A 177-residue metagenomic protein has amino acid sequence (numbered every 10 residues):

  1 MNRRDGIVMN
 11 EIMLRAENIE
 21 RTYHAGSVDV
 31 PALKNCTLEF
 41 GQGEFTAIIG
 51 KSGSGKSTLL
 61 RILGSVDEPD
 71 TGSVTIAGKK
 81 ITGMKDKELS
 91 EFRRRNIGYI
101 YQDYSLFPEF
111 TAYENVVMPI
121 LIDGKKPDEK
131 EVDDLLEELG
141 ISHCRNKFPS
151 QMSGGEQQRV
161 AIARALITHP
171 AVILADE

Functional and structural regions predicted by a protein language model:
M1-V8: Short, Lys/Arg-enriched N-terminal segments with co-localized hydrophobic residues within the first ~10-30 amino acids
M13-E177: ABC family nucleotide-binding domain
